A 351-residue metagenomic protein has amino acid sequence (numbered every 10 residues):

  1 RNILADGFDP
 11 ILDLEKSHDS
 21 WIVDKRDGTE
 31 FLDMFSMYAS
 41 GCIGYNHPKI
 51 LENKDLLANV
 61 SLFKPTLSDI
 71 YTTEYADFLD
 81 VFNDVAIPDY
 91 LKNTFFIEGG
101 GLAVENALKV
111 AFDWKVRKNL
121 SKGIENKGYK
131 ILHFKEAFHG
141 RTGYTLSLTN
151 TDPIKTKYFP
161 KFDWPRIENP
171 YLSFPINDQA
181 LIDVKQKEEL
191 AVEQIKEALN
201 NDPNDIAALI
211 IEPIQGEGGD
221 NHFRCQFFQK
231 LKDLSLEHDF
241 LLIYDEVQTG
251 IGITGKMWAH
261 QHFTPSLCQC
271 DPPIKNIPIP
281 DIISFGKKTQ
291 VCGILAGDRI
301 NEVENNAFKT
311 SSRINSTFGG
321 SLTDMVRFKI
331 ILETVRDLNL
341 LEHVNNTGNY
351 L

Functional and structural regions predicted by a protein language model:
R1-L351: Conserved N-terminal phosphate-binding loop of PLP-dependent enzymes in the Aspartate aminotransferase
